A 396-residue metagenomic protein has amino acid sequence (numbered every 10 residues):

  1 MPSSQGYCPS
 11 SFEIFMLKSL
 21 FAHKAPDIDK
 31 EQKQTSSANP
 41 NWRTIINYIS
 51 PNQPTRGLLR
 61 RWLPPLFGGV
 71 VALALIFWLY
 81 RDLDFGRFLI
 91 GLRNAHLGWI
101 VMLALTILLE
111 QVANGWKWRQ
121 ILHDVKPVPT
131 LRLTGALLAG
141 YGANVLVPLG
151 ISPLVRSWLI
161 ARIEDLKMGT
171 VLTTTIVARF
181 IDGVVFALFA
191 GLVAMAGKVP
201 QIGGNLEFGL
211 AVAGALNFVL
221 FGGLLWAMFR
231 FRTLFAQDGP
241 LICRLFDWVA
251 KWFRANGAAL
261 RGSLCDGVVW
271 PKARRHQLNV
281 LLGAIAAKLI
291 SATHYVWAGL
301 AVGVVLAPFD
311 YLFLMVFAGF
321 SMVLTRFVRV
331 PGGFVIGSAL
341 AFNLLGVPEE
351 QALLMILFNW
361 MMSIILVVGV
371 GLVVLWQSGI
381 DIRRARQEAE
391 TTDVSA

Functional and structural regions predicted by a protein language model:
S3-S11, F15-L138, A196, Q201-V323 (+2 more regions): Predominantly cytoplasmic-facing regulatory/coupling regions of multi-pass membrane proteins
R119-V128, W158-G169, T173: Transmembrane-helix boundary and interhelical linker motifs in polytopic inner-membrane proteins
R132, L166-V177, P348-F358: Membrane-interface alpha-helices at helix entry/exit sites of multi-pass transporters
T134-D165, A258-C265: Extended non-transmembrane interhelical loops and adjacent amphipathic helices of multipass membrane proteins
G140-P148, V316-V335: Transmembrane alpha-helix interface/packing and boundary motifs in multi-pass membrane proteins, characterized by
A143-V147, L172-M195, L216-F218, L357-G369: Membrane-embedded alpha-helical segments of transport systems, primarily multispan ion/solute transporters
V155-L159, L172-T175, V185, L282 (+1 more regions): Hydrophobic alpha-helical membrane segments of integral membrane proteins
I160-K167, I336-Q351: Interfacial segments of multi-pass membrane proteins
